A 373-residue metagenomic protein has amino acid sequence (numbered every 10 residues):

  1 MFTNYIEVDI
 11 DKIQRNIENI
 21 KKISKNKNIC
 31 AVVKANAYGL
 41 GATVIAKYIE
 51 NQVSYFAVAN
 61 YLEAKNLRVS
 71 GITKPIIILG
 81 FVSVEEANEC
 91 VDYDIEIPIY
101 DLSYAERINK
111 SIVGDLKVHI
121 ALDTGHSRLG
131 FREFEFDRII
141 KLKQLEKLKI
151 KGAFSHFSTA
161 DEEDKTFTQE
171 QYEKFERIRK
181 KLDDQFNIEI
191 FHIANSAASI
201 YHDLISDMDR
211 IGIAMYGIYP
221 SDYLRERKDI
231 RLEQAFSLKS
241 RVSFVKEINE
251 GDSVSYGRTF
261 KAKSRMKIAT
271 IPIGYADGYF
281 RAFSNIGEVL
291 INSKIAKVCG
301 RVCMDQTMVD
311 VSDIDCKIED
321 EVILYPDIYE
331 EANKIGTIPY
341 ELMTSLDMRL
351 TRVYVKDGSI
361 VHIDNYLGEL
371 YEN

Functional and structural regions predicted by a protein language model:
F2-D9, Q14, E63, V82-V84 (+3 more regions): Active-site anion/phosphate-binding pocket segments in diverse small-molecule metabolic enzymes
N4-V8, K12-R15, K22, K27-K181 (+1 more regions): Active-site-proximal beta-alpha core segment in soluble small-molecule metabolic enzymes
